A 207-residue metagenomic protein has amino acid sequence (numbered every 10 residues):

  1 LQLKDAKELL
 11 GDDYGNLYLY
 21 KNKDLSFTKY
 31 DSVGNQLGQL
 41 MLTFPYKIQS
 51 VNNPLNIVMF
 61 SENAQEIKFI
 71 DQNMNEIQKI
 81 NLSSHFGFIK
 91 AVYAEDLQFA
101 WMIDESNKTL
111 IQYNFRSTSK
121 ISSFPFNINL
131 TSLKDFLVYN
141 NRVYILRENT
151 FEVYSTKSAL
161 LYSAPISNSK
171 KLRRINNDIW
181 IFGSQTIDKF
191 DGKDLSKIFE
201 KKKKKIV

Functional and structural regions predicted by a protein language model:
L1-N56, A64: Start-of-domain marker
L1-Q2, G34-M41, E76-S83, S117-I128 (+2 more regions): A short beta-strand motif characteristic of beta-propeller blades
L3-D12, F44-V51, F86-E95, N129-N140 (+2 more regions): Repeated scaffold domains used in trafficking and secretory/extracellular systems, primarily beta-propellers
G11-D12, L19-K23, V58-N63, M102-S106 (+3 more regions): Conserved beta-strand positions in repeat-built beta-propeller and related beta-rich domains
K21, Y30-D31, S61, I70-D71 (+4 more regions): Structural recognition of the beta-propeller blade-terminating site
T28, E66-K68, T109-I111, E152-V153 (+1 more regions): WD40 beta-propeller blade core
N56-N107: Hydrophobic alpha-helical segments and helix pairs
H85-K157, Y162: A charged, solvent-exposed segment within the mature domains of Sec-exported extracytoplasmic proteins
